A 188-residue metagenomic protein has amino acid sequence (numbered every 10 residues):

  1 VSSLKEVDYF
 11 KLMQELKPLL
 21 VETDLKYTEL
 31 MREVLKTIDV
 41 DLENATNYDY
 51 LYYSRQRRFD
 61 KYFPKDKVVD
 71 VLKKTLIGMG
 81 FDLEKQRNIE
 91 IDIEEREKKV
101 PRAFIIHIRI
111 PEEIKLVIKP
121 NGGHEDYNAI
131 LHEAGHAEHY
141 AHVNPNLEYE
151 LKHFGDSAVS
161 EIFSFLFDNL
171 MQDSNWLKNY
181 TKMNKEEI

Functional and structural regions predicted by a protein language model:
V1-K115, P120-H124: Contiguous, non-catalytic segments that form substrate-binding/exosite surfaces or channel walls
V21, L25-T28, R32, H132 (+4 more regions): Charged/polar positions within long, soluble alpha-helices
P64, V68, Y127, D156-F163: Hydrophobic (often cysteine-bearing) scaffold residues that line and stabilize catalytic clefts of nucleotide/cofactor
R96-V100, A158-I162, E186-I188: Short, mixed-charge aromatic SLiMs
I105-V117, H142-S174: Loop-rich catalytic cores of soluble enzymes, especially ATP-dependent carboxylate-amine ligases and other
H124-E125, H153: Alpha-helical hydrophobic/aromatic positions enriched in membrane-embedded helices and signal peptides
E125-V143, E161-F165: Active-site recognition of the HExxH zinc-binding catalytic motif
M171-I188: Long, amphipathic alpha-helical stalk/connector segments used for oligomerization, subunit docking, or mechanical
